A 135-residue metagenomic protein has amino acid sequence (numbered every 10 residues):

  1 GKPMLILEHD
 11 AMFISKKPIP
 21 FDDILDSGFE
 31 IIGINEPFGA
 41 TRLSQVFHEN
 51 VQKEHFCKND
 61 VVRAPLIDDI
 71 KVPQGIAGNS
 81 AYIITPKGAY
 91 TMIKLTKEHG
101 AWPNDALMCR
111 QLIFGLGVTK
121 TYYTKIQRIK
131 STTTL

Functional and structural regions predicted by a protein language model:
G1-L7, A11-L135: An acidic/histidine-cluster motif and surrounding catalytic segment that typifies divalent-metal-assisted enzyme active
